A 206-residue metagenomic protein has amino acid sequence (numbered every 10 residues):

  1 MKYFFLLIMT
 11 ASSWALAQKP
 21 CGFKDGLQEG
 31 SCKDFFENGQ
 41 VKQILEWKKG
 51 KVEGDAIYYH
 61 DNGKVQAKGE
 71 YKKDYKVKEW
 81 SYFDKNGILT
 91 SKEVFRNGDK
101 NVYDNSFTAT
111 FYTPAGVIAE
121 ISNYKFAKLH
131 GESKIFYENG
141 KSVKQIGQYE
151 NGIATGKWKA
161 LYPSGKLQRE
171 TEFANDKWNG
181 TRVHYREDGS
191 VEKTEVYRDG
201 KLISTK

Functional and structural regions predicted by a protein language model:
M1-P20: Bacterial Sec-dependent N-terminal signal peptides
W14-K206: Glycine/tyrosine- and acidic-biased, solvent-exposed loop/turn segments at the edges of beta-strands
